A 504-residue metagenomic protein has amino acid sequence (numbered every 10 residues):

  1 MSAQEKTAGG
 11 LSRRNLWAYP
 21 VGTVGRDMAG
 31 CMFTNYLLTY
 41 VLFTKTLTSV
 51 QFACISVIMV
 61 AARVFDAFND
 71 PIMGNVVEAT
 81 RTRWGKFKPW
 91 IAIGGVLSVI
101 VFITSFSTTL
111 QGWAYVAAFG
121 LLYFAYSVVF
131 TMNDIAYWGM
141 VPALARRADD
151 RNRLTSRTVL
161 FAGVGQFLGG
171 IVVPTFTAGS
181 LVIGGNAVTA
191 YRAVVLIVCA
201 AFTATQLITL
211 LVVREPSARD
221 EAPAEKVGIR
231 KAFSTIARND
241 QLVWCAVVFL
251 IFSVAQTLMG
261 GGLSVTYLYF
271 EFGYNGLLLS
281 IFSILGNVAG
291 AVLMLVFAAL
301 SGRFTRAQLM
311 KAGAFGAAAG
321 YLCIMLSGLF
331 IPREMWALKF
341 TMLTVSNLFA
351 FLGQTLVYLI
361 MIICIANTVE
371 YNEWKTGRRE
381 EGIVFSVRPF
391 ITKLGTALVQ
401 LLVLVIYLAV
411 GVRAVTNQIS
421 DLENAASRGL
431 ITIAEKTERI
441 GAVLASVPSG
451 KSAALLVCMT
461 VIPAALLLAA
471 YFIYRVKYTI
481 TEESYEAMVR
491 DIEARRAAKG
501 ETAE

Functional and structural regions predicted by a protein language model:
S2-E504: Membrane-embedded alpha-helical bundles of multi-pass transporters/translocases, especially carrier/permease families
